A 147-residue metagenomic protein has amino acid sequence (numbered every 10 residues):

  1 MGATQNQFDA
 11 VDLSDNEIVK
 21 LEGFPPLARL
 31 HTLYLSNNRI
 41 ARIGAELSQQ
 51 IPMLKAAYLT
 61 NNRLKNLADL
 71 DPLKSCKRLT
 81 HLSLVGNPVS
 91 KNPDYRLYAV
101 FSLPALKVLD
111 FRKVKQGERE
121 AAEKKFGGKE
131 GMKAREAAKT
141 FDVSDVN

Functional and structural regions predicted by a protein language model:
M1-E17, L27-T32, L47-A56, K65 (+1 more regions): Long, contiguous C-terminal flanking segments immediately downstream of a protein's structured core
L21: Glycine-centered flexible beta-alpha turn that most often forms the glycine-rich phosphate-binding loop
T32-R42: A broadly used, surface-exposed interaction patch
L59-N61: Structured, beta-strand-rich domain cores that present glycine/charged loop surfaces used to bind extended ligands
